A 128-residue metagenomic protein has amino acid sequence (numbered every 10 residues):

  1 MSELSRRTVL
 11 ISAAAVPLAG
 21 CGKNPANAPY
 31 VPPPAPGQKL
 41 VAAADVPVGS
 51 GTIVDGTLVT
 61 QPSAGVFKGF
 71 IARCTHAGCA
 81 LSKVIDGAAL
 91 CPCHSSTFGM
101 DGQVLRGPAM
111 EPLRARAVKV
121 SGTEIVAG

Functional and structural regions predicted by a protein language model:
M1-C21: N-terminal export leaders
A14-P17, G22-D86, P112-G128: N-terminal pre-ligand scaffold of iron-sulfur
A88-S95, L105-L113: Short cysteine/histidine-rich metal-coordination sites, predominantly Zn2+-binding motifs
G102: Conserved catalytic-core motifs of eukaryotic protein kinase domains, centered on the activation segment
